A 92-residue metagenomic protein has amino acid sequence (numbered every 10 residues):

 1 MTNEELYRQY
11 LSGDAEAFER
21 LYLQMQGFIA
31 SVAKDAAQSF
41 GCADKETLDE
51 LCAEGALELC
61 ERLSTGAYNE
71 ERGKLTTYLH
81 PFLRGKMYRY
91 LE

Functional and structural regions predicted by a protein language model:
M1-E92: Alpha-helical promoter-recognition and RNA polymerase-docking modules of transcription initiation factors, dominated by
